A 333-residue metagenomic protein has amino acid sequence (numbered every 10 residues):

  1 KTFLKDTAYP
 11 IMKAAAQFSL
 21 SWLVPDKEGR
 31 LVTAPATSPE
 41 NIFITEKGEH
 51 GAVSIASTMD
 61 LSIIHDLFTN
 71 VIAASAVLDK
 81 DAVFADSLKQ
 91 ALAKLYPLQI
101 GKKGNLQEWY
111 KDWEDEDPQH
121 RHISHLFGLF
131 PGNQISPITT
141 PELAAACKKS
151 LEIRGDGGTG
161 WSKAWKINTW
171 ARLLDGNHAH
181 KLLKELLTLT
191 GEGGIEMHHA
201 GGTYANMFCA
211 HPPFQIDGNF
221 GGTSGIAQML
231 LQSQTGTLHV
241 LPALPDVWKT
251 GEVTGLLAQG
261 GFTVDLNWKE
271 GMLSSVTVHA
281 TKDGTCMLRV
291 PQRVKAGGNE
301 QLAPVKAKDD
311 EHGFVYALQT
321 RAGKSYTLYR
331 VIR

Functional and structural regions predicted by a protein language model:
K1-T2, D6-P10, I55-T237, S274: Active-site core of glycosidic bond-cleaving carbohydrate-active enzymes
P10, P35, P131-Q134, P245 (+1 more regions): Proline-rich low-complexity regions
A14-A74: Acidic/histidine-rich catalytic neighborhood
D26-E28, T33-S38, M59, S124-L126 (+3 more regions): Short, solvent-exposed loop/turn segments at the edges of secondary structure
G29, G104-N105, G261, G271: Detector for glycine-centered tight turns/loop "hinges" at secondary-structure junctions
A36-T37, A85-A93, L241-K249: A glycine-rich phosphate-binding loop feature that marks nucleotide/adenosyl-phosphate handling sites
S38-E40, D115-T159, V294-A296, Q301-R333: C-terminal extensions
N177-R333: Non-catalytic C-terminal accessory modules of carbohydrate-active enzymes
